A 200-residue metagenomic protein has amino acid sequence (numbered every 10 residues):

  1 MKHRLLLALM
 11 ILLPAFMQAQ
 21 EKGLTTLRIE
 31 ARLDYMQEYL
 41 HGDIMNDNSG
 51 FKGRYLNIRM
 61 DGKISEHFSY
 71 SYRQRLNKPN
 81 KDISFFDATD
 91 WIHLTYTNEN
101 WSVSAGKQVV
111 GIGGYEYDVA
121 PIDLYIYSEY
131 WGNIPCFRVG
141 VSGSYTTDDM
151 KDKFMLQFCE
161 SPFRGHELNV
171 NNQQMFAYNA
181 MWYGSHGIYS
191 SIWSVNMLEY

Functional and structural regions predicted by a protein language model:
M1-K22: Bacterial Sec-dependent N-terminal signal peptides
E21-Q37, D47-F163, Y183-G187: Outer membrane beta-barrel
G42-N46: Acidic/histidine-rich helix-loop elements that form or flank divalent-metal/phosphate-binding sites at the catalytic
P162-Y200: Surface-exposed beta-loop-beta
